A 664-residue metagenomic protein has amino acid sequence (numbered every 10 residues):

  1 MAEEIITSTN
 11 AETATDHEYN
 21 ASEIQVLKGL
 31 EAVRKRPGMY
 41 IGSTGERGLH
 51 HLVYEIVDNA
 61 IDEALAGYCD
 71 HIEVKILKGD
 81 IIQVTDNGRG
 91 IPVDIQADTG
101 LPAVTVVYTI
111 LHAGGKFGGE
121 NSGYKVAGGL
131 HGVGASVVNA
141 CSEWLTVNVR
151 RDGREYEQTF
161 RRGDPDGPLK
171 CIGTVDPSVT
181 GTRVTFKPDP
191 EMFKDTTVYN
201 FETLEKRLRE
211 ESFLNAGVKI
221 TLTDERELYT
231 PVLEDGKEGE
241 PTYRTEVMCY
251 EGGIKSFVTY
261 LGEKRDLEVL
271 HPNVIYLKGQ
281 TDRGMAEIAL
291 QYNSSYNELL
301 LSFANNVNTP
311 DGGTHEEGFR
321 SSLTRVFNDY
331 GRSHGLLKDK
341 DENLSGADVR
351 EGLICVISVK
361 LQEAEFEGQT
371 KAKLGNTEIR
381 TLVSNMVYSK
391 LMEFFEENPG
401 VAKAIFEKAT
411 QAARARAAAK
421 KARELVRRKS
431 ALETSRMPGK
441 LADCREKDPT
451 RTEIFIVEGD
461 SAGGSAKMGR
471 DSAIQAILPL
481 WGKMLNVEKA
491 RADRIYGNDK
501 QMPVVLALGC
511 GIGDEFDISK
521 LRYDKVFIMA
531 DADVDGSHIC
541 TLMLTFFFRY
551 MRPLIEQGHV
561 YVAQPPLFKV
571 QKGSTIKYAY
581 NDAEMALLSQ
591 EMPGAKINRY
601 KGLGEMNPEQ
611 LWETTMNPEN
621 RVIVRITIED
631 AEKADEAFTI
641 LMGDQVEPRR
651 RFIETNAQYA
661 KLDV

Functional and structural regions predicted by a protein language model:
A2-S22, L30, Y54, D62-A64 (+11 more regions): GHKL-family ATPase ATP-binding module
K35-Y54, K125: Conserved short strand/loop->alpha-helix "switch" segment adjacent to the catalytic nucleotide/phosphoryl-transfer site
Y40-R47, P92-D98, V307-T314, I379 (+1 more regions): Flexible beta-alpha connector loops of hexameric P-loop NTPases
D62-E63, G90-I91, V534-D535: Residues immediately C-terminal
I91-G114: Short conserved segment of the HATPase_c
R414-E433, D448-E453, G464, M468-R470 (+1 more regions): C-terminal interaction appendages of subunits in large macromolecular complexes
